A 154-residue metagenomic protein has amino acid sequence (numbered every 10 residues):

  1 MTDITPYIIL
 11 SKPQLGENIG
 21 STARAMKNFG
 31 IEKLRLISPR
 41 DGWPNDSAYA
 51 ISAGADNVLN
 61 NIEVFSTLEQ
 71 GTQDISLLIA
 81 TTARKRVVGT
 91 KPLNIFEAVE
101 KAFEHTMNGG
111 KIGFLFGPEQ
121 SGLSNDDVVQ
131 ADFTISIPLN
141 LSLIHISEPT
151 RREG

Functional and structural regions predicted by a protein language model:
Y7-I19: Short, glycine-rich nucleotide/cofactor-binding loops
S11, I37, T82, I135-L143: Short beta->alpha connector loops at strand-helix junctions that form conserved, small/polar/Pro-enriched
I19-N28: Histidine-anchored nucleotide/phosphate-binding helix
K33-P39: Short internal beta-strands
D46-L123: S-adenosyl-L-methionine/SAH cofactor-binding core of RNA-modifying enzymes
K111-L143: Hydrophobic, well-structured mid-protein blocks that either form specific transmembrane helices
I144-G154: Single conserved hydrophobic/aromatic residue that forms the stacking wall/gate of nucleotide- or nucleobase-binding
